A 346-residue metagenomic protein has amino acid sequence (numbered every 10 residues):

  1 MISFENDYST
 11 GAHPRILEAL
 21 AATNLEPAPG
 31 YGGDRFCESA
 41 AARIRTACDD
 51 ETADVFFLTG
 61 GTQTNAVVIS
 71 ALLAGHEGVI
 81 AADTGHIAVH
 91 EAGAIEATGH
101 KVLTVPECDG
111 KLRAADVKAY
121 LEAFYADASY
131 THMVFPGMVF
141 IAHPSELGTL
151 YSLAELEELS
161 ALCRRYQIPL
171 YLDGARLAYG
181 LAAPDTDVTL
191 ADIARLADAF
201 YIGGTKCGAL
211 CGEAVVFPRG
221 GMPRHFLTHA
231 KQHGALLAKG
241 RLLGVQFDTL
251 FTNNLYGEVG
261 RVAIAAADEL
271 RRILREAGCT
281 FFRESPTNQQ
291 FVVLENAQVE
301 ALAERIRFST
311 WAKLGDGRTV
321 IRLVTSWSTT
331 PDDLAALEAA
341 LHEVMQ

Functional and structural regions predicted by a protein language model:
H13-G61, D83-A88, A94: Conserved N-terminal alpha-helix of the aminotransferase class I/II PLP-enzyme fold
A71-V89, K118: Conserved PLP-anchoring active-site segment centered on the Schiff-base-forming lysine
G75-H76, D268-M345: Conserved C-terminal alpha-helix-loop-beta "cap" of PLP-dependent enzymes that closes/shapes the active-site mouth
G99-E146, Y151-E158: PLP-dependent aminotransferase-class I/II
V102-L103, L170-L172, F281, F308: Hydrophobic beta-strand scaffold residues
C108, F135-P136, A142-H143, L150 (+1 more regions): Active-site C-terminal subdomain of aminotransferase-like
Y151-A183: Catalytic PLP-binding core of fold-type I/II PLP enzymes
